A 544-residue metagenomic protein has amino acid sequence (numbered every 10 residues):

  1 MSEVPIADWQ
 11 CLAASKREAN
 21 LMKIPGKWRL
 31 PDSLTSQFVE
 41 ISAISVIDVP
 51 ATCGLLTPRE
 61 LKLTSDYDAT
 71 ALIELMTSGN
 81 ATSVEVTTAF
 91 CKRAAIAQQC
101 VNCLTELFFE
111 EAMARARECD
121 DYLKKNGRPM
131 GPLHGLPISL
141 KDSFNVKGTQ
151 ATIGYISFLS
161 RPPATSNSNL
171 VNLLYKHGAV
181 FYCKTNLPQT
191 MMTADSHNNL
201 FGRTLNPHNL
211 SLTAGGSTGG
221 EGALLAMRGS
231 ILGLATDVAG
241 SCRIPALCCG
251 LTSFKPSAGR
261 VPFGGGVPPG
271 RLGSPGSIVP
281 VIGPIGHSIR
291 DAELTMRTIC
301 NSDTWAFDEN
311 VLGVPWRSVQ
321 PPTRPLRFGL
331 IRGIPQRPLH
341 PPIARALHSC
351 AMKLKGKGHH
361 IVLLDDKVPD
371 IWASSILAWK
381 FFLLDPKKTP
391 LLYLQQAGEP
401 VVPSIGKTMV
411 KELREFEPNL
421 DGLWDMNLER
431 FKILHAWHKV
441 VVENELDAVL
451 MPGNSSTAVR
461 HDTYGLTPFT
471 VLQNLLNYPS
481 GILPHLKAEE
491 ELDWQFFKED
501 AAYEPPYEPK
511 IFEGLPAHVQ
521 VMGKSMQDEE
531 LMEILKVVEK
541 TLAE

Functional and structural regions predicted by a protein language model:
M1-D121, G356-G358, E544: An N-terminal boundary/leader segment
S2-T52, S274-P275, H287-V314, P325 (+2 more regions): Acidic-enriched catalytic cores of C-N bond-cleaving enzymes acting on peptides and small amides
P50-E60, L133-I156, V319-I331, K380-E443 (+1 more regions): Short helix-loop capping/hinge segments that flank enzyme active sites or metal/cofactor-binding pockets
S83-T87, R117, S168, K176 (+4 more regions): Acyltransferase
I96, N172, K176, A226-R337 (+6 more regions): Structural helix-boundary/capping segments
A97-L159: N-terminal, positively charged, Ser/Thr/Ala/Gly-biased leader segments that form transit/presequence-like amphipathic
P132-I282, I331-G333, L383-L384, V449-L466 (+1 more regions): Short glycine/serine-rich loop/turn segments
P341-I343, A373-D385, V459-G465: Short glycine/threonine-rich loop-to-helix capping motif typified by GTGT followed within a few residues by an Asp-Pro
